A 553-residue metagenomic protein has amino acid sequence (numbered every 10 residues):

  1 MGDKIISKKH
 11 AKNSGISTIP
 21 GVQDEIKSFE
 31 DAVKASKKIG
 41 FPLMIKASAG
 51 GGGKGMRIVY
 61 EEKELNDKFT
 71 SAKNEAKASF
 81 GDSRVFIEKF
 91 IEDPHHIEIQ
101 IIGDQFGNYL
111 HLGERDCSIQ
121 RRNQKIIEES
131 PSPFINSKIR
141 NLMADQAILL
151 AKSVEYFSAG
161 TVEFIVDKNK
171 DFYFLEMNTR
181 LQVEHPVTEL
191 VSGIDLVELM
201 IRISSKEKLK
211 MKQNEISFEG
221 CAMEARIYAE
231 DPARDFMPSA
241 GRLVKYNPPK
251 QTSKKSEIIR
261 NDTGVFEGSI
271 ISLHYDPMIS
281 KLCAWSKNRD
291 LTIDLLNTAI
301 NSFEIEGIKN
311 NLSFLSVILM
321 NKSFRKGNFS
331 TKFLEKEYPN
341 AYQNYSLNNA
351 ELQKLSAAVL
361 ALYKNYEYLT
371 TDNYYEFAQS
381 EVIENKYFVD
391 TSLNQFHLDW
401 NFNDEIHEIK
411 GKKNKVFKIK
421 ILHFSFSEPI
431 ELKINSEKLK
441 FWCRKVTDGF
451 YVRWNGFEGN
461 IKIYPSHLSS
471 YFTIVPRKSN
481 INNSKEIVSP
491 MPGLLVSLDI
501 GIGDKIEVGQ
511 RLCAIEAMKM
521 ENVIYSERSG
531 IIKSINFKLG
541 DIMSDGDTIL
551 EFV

Functional and structural regions predicted by a protein language model:
M1-V162, V166-Q182: N-terminal beta-alpha lobe that positions the nucleotide/phosphoryl donor in ATP/NTP-coupled carboxylate activation
K54-G55, P131, D276-L282, N483-K485: Short amphipathic alpha-helical segments
I102-D104, I165-D167, Y246, G264-F266 (+2 more regions): Short beta-strand micro-motifs enriched in acidic
A147, P186-K418, L422-F424, D545-E551: Catalytic cores of soluble metabolic enzymes centered on carboxylation/carboxyl-transfer
M211-E219, E335-Y338, Y342, I461-S489: Long, charged amphipathic helices and adjacent flexible linkers at domain junctions
E224, R234, N435-S466: Structured, non-catalytic alpha/beta "coupling" segments that mediate domain-domain communication and provide generic
F417-E437: A conserved acidic, glycine/proline-rich C-terminal tail/linker
S479-V553: Structured functional modules or segments
